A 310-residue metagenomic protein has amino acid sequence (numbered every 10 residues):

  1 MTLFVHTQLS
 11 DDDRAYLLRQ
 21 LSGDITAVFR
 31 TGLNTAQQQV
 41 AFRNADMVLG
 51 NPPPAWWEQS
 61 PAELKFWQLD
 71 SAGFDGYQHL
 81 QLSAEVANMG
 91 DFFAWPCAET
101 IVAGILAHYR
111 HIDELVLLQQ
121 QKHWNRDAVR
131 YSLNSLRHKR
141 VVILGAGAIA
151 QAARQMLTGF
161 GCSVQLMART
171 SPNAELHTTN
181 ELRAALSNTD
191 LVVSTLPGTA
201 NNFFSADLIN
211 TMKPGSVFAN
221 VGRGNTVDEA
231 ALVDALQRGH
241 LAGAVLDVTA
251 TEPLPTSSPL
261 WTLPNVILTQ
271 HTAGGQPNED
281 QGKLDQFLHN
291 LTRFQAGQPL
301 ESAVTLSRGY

Functional and structural regions predicted by a protein language model:
M1-M47, Q165: N-terminal glycine-/charge-rich "phosphate-binding" loop or analogous flexible N-terminal tail
S22-V28, P61-L69, Q81-F92, N173-L182 (+1 more regions): Active-site regions of enzymes building and remodeling cell-envelope glycoconjugates
G32-A41, A55-E58, A174-N188: Short acidic low-complexity segments
R43-Q119: Phosphate/diphosphate ligand-binding glycine-rich loop within oxidoreductases
V116-A152: Glycine-rich NAD(P)-binding loop of Rossmann-like domains
G159-E175: NAD(P)-binding Rossmann-fold cofactor-contacting core
T170-P259: Rossmann-like adenosine-cofactor binding region
V221-Y310: Rossmann-like dinucleotide-binding domain for NAD(H)/NADP(H)
